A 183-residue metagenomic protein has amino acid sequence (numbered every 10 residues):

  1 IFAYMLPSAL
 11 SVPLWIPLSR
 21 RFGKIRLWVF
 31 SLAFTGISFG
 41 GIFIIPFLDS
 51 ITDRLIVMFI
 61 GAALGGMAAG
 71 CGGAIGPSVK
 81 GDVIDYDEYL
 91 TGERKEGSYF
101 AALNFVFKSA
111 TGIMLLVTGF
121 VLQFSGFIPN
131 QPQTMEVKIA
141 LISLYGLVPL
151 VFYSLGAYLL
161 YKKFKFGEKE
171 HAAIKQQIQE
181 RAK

Functional and structural regions predicted by a protein language model:
I1-K183: Membrane-embedded alpha-helical bundles of multi-pass transporters/translocases, especially carrier/permease families
